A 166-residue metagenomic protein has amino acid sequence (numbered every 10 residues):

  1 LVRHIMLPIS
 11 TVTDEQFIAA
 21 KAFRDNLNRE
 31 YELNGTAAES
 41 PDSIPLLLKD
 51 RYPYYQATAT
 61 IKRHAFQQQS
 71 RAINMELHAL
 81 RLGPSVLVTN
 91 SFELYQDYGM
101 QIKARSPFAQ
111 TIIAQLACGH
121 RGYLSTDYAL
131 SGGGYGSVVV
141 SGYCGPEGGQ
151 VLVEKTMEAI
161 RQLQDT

Functional and structural regions predicted by a protein language model:
L1-T166: Non-catalytic substrate/cofactor recognition surfaces at enzyme active-site rims
